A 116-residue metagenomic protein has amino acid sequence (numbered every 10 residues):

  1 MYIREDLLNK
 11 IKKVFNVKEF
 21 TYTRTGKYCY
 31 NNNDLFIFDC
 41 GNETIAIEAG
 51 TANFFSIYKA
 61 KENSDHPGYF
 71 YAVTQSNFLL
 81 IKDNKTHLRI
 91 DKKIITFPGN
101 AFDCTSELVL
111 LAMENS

Functional and structural regions predicted by a protein language model:
Y2, D6, T96-D103: Alpha-helix boundary/N-cap detector
Y2-C40, T44-A46: Negatively charged, low-complexity tracts enriched in Asp/Glu with abundant Ser/Thr
I3-R4, N31, Q75-S76, N84 (+1 more regions): Terminal low-complexity, poorly structured segments
F15-K18, T74, L110: N-terminal non-cleavable signal-anchor helices
F20-T25, G50, K93, P98: Generic beta-strand hydrophobic packing signal
I37-I94: Acidic, low-complexity, intrinsically disordered interaction modules
G99-S116: Acidic, proline/glycine-rich low-complexity IDRs
